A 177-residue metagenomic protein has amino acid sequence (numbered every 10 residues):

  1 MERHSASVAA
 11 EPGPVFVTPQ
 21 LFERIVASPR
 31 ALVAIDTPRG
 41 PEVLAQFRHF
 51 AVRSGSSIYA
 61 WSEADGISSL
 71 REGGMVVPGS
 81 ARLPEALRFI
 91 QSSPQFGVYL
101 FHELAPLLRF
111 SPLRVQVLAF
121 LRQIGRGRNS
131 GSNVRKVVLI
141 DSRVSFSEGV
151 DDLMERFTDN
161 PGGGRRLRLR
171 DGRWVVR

Functional and structural regions predicted by a protein language model:
E2-R177: ATP/nucleotide-binding catalytic cores
